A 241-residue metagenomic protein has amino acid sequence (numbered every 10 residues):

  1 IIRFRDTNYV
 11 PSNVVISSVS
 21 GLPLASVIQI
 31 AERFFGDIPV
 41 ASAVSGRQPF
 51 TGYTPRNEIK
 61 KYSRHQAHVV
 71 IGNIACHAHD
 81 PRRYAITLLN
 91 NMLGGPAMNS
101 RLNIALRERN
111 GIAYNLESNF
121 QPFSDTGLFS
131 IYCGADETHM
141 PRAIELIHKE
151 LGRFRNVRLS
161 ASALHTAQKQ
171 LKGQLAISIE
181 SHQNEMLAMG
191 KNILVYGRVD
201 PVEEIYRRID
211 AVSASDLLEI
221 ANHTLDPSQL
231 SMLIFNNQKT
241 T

Functional and structural regions predicted by a protein language model:
I1-A43, V69, C76, G94-P96 (+1 more regions): Charge-rich, well-structured scaffold segments of protease-associated domains
A43-N99: His/Glu-based metal-binding/catalytic segments typifying zinc-dependent metallopeptidases
R101, L106: Active-site palm subdomain of RNA-directed nucleic acid polymerases
